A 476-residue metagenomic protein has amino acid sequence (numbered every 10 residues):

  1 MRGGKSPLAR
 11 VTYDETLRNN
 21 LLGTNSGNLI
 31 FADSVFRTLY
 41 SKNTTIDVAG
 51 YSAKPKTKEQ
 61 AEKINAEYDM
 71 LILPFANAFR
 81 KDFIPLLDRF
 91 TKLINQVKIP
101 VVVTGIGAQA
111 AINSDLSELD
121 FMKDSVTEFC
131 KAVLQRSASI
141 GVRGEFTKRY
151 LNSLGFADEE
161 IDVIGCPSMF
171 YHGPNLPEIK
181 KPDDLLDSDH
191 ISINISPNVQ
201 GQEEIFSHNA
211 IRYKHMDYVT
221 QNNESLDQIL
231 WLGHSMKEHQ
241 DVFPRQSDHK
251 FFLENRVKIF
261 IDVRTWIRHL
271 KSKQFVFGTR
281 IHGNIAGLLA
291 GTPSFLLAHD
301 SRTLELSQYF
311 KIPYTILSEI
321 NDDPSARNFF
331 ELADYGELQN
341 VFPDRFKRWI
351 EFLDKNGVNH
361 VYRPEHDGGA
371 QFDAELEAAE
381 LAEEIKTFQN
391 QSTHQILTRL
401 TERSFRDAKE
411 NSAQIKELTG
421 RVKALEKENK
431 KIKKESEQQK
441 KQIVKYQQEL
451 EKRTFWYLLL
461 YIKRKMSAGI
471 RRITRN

Functional and structural regions predicted by a protein language model:
M1-L460, R464-T474: Active-site anion-handling motifs in enzyme catalytic cores
